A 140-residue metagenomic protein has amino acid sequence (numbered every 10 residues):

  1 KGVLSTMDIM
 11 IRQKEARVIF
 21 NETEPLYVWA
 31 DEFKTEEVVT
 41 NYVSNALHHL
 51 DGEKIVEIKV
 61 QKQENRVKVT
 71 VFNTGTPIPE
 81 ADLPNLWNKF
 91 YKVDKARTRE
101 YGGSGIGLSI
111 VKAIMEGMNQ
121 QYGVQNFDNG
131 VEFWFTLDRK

Functional and structural regions predicted by a protein language model:
R12, R17-L26: Conserved catalytic submotifs in the C-terminal HATPase_c
T35-E36: A residue-level detector for a conserved hydrophobic packing site within the catalytic ATP-binding domain
A46-L47: Short helix-loop "hinge" at the ATP-lid/N-box region of the Bergerat-fold HATPase_c
G52, N119-Q120: Conserved glycine-rich
E53-N65: Short beta-strand/loop element within the Bergerat-fold HATPase_c
I78-K92: Short conserved segment of the HATPase_c
G102, G107, V111: Short alpha-helical Gxxx[C/S/T] motif in the catalytic ATP-binding
